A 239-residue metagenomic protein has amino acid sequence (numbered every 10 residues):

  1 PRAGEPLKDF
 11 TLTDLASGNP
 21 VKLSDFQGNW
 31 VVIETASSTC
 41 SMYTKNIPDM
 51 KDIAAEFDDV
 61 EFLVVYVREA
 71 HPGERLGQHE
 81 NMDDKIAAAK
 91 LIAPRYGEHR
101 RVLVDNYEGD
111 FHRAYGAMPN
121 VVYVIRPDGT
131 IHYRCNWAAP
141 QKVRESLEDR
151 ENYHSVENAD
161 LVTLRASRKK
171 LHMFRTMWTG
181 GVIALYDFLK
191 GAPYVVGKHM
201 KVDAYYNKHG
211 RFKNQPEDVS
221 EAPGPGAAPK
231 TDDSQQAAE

Functional and structural regions predicted by a protein language model:
P1-V31, W137-E239: Non-globular targeting/processing and membrane-anchoring segments
L15, V65, L103-N106: Conserved beta-strand termini and adjacent loop/short-helix elements that scaffold enzyme active sites in alpha/beta
V32-I33, V122: Hydrophobic beta-strand anchors of alpha/beta hydrolase catalytic cores
E34-C40: Aromatic-flanked redox-active Cys/Sec active sites in thiol-based oxidoreductases, especially the WC-centered
M42-Y96, D110: Structural microenvironment flanking redox-active thiols in thiol-disulfide oxidoreductases
Y96-E98, V104-S146: Thiol/disulfide oxidoreductase modules built on the thioredoxin-like
